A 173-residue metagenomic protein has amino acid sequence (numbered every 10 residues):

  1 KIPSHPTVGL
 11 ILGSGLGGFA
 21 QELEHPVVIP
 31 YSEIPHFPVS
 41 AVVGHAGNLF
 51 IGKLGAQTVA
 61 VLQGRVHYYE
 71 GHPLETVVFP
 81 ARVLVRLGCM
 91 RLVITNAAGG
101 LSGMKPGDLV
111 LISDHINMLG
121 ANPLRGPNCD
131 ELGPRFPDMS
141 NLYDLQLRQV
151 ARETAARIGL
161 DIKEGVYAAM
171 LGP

Functional and structural regions predicted by a protein language model:
K1-M139: Metabolite-binding pocket within alpha/beta catalytic cores that recognizes anionic/polar moieties
S140-P173: Active-site rim beta-loop-alpha module in soluble metabolic enzymes
